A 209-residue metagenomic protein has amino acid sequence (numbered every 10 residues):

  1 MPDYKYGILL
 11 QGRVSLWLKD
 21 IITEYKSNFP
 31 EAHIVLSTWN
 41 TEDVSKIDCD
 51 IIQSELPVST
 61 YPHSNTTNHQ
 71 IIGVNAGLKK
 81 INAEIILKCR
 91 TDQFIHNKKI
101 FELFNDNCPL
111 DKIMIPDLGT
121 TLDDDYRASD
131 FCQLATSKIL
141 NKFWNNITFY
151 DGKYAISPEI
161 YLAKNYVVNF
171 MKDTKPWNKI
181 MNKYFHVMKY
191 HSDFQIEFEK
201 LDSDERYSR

Functional and structural regions predicted by a protein language model:
M1-L16: N-proximal low-complexity "stem/linker" segments adjacent to membrane-targeting elements
Y4-Y6, K26-L36, C49: Short loop->beta transition adjacent to catalytic acidic/histidine clusters or analogous donor-positioning motifs
R13-W17, N65-A76, Y154-Y161: Soluble or luminal CAZymes and related metallo-dependent hydrolases
S15-N28: Short, well-formed alpha-helical segments that are part of the catalytic scaffolds of diverse glycosyltransferases
S37-K80: Active-site-proximal specificity loops/subdomain of glycosyltransferases
I86: Short aromatic/hydrophobic "clamp" motif used to bind/position activated sugar donors
T91-N105: Acidic donor-binding/catalytic loop of UDP-sugar-dependent glycosyltransferases, especially processive GT2
I95-K98, I113-R209: Catalytic core and acceptor-binding pocket of nucleotide-sugar-dependent glycosyltransferases
